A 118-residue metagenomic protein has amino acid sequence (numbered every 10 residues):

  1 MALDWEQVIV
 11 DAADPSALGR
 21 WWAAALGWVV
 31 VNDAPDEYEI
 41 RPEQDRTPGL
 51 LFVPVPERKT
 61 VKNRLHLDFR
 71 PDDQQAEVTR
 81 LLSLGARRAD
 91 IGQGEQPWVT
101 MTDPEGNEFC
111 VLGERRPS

Functional and structural regions predicted by a protein language model:
A2-V10, A24, V31-N32, E39-V53 (+1 more regions): Vicinal oxygen chelate
W5-A12, E57-R80, P97-T102: Vicinal oxygen chelate
D14-S16, Q44-R46, P56-R58, D73-Q75 (+1 more regions): Residues that cap or initiate secondary-structure elements
D14-V29, E77-S83: Amphipathic alpha-helical segments
P35, D45-T47, T60-R64: Short connector loops at helix/strand junctions that flank enzyme active sites, especially segments positioning acidic
